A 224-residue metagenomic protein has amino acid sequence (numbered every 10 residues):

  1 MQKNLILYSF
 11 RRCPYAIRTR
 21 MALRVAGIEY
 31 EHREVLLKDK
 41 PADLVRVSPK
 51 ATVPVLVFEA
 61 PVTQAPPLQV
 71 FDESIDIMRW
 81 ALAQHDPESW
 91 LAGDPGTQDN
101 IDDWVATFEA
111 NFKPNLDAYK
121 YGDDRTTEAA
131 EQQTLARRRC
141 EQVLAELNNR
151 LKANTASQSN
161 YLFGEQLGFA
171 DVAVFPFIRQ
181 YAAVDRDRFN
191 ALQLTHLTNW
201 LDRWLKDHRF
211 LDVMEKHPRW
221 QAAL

Functional and structural regions predicted by a protein language model:
M1-R137, E141, A153, S157-Q158: GST-like domain detector, emphasizing the conserved glutathione-binding G-site in the N-terminal thioredoxin-like
K40, T97, E165-V174, Q193: Short, conserved alpha-helical segments within structured domains
P87, N149-F163, R209-M214: Surface-exposed helix-capping loop/turn segments at secondary-structure junctions
E88-D94, R186-Q193: Structural helix-adjacent loops and short alpha-helical linkers that scaffold large soluble proteins
D117, Y121, A145-N148, I178: Amphipathic, well-packed alpha-helical segments that form the structural scaffold of globular domains
R137, E141-N148, T198-L201: Hydrophobic core segments within long, regular secondary-structure runs in both alpha- and beta-rich folds
L162-D187, W204: GST superfamily/GST-like fold recognition
T195-L224: Long hydrophobic alpha-helical segments typical of transmembrane helices together with their membrane-interfacial
